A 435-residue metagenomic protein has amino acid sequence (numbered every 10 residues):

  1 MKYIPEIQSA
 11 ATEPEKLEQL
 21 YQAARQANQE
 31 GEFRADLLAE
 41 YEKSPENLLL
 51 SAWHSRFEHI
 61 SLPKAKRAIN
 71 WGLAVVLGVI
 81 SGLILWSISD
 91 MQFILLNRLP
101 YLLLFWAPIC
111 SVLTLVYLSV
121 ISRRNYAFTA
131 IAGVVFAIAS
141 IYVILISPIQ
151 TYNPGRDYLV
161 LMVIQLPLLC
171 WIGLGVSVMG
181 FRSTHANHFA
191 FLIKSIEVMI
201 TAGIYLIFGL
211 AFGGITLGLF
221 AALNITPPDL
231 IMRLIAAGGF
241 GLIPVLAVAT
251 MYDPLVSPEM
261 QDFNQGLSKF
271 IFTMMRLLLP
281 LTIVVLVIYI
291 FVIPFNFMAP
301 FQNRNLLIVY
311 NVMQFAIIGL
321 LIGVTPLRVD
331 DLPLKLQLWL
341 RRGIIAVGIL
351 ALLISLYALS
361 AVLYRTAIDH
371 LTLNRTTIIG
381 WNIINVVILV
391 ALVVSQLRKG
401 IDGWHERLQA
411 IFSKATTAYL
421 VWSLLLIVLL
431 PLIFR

Functional and structural regions predicted by a protein language model:
M1-A39, S44, L363-R435: C-terminal amphipathic "assembly/sorting" segment characterized by alternating charged and hydrophobic residues
M1-R123: N-terminal signal-anchor module of multipass membrane proteins
A10-L20, A24-F33, E42-E46, L145-I149 (+8 more regions): Short, structured coil/loop segments at alpha-helix boundaries
S55-A68, I88-F93, L118-A127, S177-I196 (+7 more regions): Juxtamembrane membrane-water interface segments of multi-pass membrane proteins, especially cytoplasmic-side
V76-P148, L281-F295, T417, W422-L426: An N-terminal assembly and electron-transfer interface module characteristic of large anaerobic redox and radical
L77-G78, F136-Y142, P167-S177, I196-T216 (+6 more regions): Alpha-helical transmembrane segments of multi-pass integral membrane proteins
I94-L103, V116-I243, V248-M275: Membrane-interface helix-loop-helix junctions at boundaries between adjacent transmembrane segments
R98-L102, M232-G238, I271-L278, N296-I317 (+2 more regions): Transmembrane alpha-helix entry/boundary detector in multi-pass membrane proteins
